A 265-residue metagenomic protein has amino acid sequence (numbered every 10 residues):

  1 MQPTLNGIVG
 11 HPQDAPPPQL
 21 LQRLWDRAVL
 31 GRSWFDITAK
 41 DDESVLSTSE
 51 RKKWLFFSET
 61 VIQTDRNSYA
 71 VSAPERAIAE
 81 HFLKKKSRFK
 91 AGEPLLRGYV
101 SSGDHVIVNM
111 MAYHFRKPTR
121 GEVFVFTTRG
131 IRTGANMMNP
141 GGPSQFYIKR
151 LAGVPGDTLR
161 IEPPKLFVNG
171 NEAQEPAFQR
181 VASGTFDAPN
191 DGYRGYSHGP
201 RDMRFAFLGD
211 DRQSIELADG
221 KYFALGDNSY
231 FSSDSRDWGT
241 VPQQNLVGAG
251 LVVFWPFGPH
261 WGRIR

Functional and structural regions predicted by a protein language model:
Q2-R265: Soluble "head" domains of membrane/secretory-pathway proteins
